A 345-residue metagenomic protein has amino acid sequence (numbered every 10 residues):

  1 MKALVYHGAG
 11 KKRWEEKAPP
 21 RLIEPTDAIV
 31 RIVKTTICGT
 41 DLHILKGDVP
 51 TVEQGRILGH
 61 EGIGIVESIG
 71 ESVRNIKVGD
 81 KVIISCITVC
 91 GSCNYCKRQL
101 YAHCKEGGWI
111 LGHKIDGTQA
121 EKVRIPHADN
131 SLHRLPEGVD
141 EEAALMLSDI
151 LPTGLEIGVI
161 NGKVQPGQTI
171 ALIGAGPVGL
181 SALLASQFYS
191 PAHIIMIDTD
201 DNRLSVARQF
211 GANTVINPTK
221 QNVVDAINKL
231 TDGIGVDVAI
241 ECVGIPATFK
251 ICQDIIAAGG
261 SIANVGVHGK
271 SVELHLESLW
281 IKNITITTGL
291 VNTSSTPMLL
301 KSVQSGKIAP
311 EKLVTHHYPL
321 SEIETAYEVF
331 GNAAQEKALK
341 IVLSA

Functional and structural regions predicted by a protein language model:
M1, K250-D254, T293-A345: C-terminal hydrophobic helical "lid"/dimerization subdomain of Rossmann-like NAD(P)H-dependent oxidoreductases
R21-T35, D48-N94, P136-G138: Glycine-rich beta-strand-centered segment in the early N-terminal region that forms part of a ligand/cofactor-binding
I23-E24, K77, Q165, A257 (+1 more regions): Residue-level recognition of short, solvent-exposed, well-ordered loop/turn junctions that link secondary-structure
C90-I173, E311: NAD(P)H dinucleotide-binding glycine-rich loop of Rossmann-like/cofactor-binding domains, especially the beta1-alpha1
V139-Q221, D225: Mid-domain Rossmann-like dinucleotide-binding core that forms the NAD(H)/NADP(H) cofactor-binding site
G162-Q165, S205, F210-T285: Glycine-rich cofactor phosphate-binding loops and adjacent beta1-alpha1 units of small-molecule cofactor enzyme domains
D200, H268, N292: Residues in the short beta-alpha loop(s) of Rossmann-like NAD(P)-binding domains
